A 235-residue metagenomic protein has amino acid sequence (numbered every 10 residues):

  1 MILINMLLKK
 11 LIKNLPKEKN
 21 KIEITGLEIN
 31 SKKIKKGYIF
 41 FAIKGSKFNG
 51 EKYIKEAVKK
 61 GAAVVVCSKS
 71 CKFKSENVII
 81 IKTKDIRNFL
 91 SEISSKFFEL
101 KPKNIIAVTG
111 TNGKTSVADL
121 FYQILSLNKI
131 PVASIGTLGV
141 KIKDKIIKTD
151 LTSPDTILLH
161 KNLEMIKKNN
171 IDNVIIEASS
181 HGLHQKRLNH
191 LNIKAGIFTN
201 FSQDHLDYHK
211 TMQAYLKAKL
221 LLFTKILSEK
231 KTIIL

Functional and structural regions predicted by a protein language model:
M1-E92, K96: N-terminal leader/targeting and accessory segments in enzymes
F89-L235: Phosphate-binding loop of NTP-binding sites
